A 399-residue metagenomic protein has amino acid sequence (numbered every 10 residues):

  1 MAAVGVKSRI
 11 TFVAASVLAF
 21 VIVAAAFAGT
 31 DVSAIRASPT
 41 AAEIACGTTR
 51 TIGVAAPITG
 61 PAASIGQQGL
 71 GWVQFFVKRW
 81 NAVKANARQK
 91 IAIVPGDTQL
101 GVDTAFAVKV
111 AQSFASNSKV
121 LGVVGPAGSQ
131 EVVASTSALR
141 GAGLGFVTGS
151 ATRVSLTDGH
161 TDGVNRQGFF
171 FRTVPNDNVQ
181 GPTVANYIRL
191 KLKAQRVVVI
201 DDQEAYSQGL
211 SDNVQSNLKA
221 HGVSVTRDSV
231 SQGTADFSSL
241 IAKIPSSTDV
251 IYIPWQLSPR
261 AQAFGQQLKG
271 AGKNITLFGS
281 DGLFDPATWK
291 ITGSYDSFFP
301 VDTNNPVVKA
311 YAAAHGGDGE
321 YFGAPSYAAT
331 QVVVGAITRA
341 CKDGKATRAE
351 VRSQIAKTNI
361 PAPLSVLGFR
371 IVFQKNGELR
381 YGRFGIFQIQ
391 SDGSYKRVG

Functional and structural regions predicted by a protein language model:
A2-S16, F20-G399: Extracytosolic ligand-binding ectodomains
